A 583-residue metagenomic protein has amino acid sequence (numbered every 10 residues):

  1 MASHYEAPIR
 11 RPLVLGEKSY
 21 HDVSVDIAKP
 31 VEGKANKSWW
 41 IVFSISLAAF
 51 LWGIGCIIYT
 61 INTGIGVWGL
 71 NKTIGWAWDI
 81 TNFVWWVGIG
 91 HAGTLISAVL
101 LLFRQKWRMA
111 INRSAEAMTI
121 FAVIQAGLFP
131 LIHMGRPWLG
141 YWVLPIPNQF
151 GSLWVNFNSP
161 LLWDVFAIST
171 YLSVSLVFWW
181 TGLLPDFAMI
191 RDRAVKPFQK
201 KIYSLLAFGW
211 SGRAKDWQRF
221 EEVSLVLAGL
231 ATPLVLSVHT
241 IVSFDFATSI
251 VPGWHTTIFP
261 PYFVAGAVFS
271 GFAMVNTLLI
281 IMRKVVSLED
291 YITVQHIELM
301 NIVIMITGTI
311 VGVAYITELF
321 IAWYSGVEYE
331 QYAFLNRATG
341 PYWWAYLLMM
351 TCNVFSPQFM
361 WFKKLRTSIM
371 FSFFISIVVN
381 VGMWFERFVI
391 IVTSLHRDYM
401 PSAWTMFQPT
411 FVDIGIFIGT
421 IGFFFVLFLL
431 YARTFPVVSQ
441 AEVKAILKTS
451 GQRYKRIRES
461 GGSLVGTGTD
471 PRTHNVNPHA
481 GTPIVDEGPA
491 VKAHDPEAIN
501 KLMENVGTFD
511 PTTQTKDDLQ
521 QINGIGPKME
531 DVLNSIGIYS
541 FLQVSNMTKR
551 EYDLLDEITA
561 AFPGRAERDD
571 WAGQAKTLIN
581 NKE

Functional and structural regions predicted by a protein language model:
M1-S38, Y141-F157, D186-E222, R397-M406 (+1 more regions): Extramembrane terminal tails and long inter-domain/linker segments of multi-pass membrane proteins
A2-G16, I58-W68, T73-W76, F83-A214 (+1 more regions): Transmembrane-helix bundle segments that line or gate the permeation/cavity pathway in multi-pass membrane proteins
P30-I57, S152-Y346, R458-T473: Long, contiguous internal "core" modules enriched in hydrophobic/ aromatic residues
C56-V67, M134-I146, T240-I250, T317-E328 (+1 more regions): Membrane-helix interface motif
W86-I96, D164-G182, A265-I280, L348-Q358 (+1 more regions): Hydrophobic cores of alpha-helical transmembrane segments in multi-pass inner/ER membrane proteins, independent
K106-W107, W361-S372: Membrane-helix interface "capping/anchor" motifs
F371-V381: Central hydrophobic cores of alpha-helical transmembrane segments in multi-pass integral membrane proteins
N475-N523, P527-E583: C-terminal extensions
